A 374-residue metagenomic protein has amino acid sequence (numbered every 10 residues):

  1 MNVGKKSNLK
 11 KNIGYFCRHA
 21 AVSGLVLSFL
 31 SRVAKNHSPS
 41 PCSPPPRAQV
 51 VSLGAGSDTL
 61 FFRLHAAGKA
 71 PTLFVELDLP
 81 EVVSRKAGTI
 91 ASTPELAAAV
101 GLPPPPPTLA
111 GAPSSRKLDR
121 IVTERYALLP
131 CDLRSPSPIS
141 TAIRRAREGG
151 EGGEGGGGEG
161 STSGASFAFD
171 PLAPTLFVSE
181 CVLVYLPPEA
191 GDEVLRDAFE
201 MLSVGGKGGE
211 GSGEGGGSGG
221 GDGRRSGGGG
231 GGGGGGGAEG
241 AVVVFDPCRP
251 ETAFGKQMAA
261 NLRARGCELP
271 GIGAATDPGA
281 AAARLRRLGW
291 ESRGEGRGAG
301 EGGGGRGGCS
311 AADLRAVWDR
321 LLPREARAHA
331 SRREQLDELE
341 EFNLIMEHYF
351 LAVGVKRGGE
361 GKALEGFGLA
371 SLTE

Functional and structural regions predicted by a protein language model:
M1-L129, P136-E151, G157-F167, P171 (+2 more regions): Rossmann-like AdoMet
S40-P41, G149-S163, G208-G237, R297-R306: Intrinsically disordered, low-complexity regions enriched in glycine and serine
A67-G68, E193-V194, Q257-R263: Short secondary-structure boundary/capping segments
P130-S135, P247-K256: Short, conserved secondary-structure transition motifs
P138-I143, Y185-L202: A short, conserved alpha-helix within the catalytic core of class I
P174-E189: A short SAM/SAH-binding and catalytic strip from SAM-dependent methyltransferases
V204-G209, G236-P250: Conserved beta-strand signature within the Rossmann-like core of class I S-adenosyl-L-methionine
G255-E374: Rossmann-like AdoMet/SAM-dependent catalytic core
